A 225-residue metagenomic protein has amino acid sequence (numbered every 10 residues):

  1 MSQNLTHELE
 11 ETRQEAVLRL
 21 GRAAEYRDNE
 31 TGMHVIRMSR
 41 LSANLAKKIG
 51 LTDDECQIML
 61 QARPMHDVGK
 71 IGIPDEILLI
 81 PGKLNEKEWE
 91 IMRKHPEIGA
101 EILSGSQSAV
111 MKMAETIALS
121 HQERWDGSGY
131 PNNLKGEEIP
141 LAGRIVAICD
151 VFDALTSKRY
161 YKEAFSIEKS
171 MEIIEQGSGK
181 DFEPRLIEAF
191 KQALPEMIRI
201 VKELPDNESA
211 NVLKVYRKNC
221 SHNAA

Functional and structural regions predicted by a protein language model:
M1-H7: Juxtamembrane or sensor-core-proximal signal-transducing alpha helices that couple sensory domains to cytosolic
H7-A225: Histidine- and acidic-residue-rich, metal-dependent catalytic cores
